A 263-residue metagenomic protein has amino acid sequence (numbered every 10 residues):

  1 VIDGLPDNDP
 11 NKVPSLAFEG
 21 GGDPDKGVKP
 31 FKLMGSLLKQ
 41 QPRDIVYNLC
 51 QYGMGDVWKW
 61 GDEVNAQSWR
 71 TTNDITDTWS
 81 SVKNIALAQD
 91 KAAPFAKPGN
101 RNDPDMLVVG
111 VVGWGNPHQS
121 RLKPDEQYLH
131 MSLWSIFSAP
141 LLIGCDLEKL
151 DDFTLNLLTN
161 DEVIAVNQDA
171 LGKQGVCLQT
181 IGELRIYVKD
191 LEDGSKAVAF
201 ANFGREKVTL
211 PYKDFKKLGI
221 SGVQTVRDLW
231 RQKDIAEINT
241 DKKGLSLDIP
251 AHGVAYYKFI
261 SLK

Functional and structural regions predicted by a protein language model:
V1-A17, I136: Short acidic catalytic loops
G27-P30, M34, L129-S132: Stable alpha-helical elements in mature extracytoplasmic
K39-D146: Glycan-recognition surfaces
Y128, W134-F137, L142-G144, T180-I220 (+1 more regions): Carbohydrate-binding surface patches
L129-L178, Y256: Catalytic cores of secreted or luminal carbohydrate-active enzymes
F215-Q232: Solvent-exposed beta-hairpin/edge-strand motifs
I238-K263: C-terminal beta-strand-rich structural cap/linker in extracellular carbohydrate-active enzymes
